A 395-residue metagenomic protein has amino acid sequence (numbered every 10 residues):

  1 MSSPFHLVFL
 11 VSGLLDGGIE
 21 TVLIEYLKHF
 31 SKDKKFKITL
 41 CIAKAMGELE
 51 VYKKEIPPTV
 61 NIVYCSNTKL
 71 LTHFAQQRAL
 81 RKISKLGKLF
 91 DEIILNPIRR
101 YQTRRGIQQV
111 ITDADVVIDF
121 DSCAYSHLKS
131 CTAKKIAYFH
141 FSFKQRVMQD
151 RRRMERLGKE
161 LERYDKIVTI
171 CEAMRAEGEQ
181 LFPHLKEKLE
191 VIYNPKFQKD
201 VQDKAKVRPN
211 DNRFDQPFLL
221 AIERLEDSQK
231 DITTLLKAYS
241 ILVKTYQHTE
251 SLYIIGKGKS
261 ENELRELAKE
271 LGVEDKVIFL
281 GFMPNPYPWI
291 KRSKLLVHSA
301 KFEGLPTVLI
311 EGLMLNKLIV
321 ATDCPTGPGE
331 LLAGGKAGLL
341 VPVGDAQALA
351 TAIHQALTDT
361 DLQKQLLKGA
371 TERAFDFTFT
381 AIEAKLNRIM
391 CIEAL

Functional and structural regions predicted by a protein language model:
F9-G17, L27-H29, D33-F90, M174 (+1 more regions): N-terminal strand-loop element at the rim of the active site of nucleotide-sugar-dependent glycosyltransferases
E20-E25, P217, A221, E226-I241 (+1 more regions): A conserved mid-protein helix/loop that constitutes part of the nucleotide-sugar donor-binding site
N61-I62, R265-G281: Nucleotide-activated donor-binding/catalytic signature segment of Leloir-type glycosyltransferases, i.e., the conserved
S126-L128, Y164-L189: A short, active-site helix/loop in glycosyltransferases that binds the activated sugar's phosphate group
M148-Q149, A176-Q180, E187-Q216, P288 (+1 more regions): Acidic anion/phosphate-binding donor-loop and adjacent secondary structure in glycosyltransferase catalytic cores
F282, K301: Aromatic "clamp/platform" in nucleotide-sugar-dependent glycosyltransferases that forms part of the donor/acceptor
L318-T322: Short hydrophobic beta-strand element within catalytic cores of glycosyltransferases and related nucleotide-activated
G334-A346, Q355-D361, F375: Conserved acidic donor-binding segment of nucleotide-sugar-dependent glycosyltransferases
